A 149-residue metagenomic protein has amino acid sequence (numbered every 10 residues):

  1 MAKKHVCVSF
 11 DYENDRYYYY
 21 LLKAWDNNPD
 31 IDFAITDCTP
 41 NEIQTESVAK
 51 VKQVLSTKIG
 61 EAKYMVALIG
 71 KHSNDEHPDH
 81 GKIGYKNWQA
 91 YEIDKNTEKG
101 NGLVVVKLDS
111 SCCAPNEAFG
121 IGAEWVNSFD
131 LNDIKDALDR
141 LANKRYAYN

Functional and structural regions predicted by a protein language model:
M1-Y64: Conserved N-terminal substructure of TIR/SEFIR domains
A2-H5, S110-N149: C-terminal interaction surface of TIR/SEFIR-family domains
D15-Y18, N74-H77, S111-E117: Short catalytic/ligand-binding loop motif for oxyanion handling, primarily in non-cytosolic enzymes, centered on
L21-A24, H80-K82, A118-G120: Short, glycine/charged-enriched secondary-structure capping and boundary segments
N28-D30, E98, G120: Short, well-ordered coil/turn elements that cap or connect secondary structure elements
T36-C38, V106, S128: Conserved beta-strand termini and adjacent loop/short-helix elements that scaffold enzyme active sites in alpha/beta
I59-D94, E98-K99, K107-D109: Conserved beta-strand-loop-alpha-helix hinge of the TIR/SEFIR fold
